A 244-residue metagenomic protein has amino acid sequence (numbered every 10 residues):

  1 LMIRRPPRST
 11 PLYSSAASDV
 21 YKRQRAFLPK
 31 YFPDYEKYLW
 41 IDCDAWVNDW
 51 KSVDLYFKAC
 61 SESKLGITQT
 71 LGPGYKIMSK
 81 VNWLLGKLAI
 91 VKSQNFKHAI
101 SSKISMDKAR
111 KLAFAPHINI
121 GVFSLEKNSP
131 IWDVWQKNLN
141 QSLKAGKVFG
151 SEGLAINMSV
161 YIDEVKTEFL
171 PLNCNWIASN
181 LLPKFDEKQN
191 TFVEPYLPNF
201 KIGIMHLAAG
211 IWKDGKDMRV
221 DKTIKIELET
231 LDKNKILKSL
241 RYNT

Functional and structural regions predicted by a protein language model:
M2-A17, Y21: Single conserved hydrophobic/aromatic residue that forms the stacking wall/gate of nucleotide- or nucleobase-binding
R5-R8, Q24-F27, S52-D54, A109 (+1 more regions): A generic local structural motif
S15-I41, N48-K58, K64-L65, I118 (+3 more regions): A conserved donor-nucleotide-binding helix/loop in the catalytic core of Leloir-type glycosyltransferases
S15-K22, K80-L85, K184-N190, K222: Short, surface-exposed amphipathic charged segments that create phosphate/polyanion-binding patches used for binding
Y21, M78-K103: Surface-exposed acidic, glycine/proline-enriched linker/cap segments that occur as 15-30-residue helix-coil
L39-D42, V47-N48, L65-T68, S124 (+1 more regions): A structural signal for short, well-ordered beta-strand segments and their strand-loop junctions that often border
V47-G86: Conserved donor-nucleotide/metal-binding helix-loop-beta segment in metal-dependent transferases, i.e., the alpha-helix
V91, N95-T244: A glycosyltransferase accessory/donor-loop signature
